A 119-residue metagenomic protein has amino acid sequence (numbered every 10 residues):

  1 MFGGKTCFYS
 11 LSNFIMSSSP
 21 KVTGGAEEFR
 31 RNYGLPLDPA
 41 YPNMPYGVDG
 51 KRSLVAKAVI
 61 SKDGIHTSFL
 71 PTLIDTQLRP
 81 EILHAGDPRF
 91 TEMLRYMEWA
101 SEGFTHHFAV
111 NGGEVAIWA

Functional and structural regions predicted by a protein language model:
M1-G25: Glycine-rich, Lys/Arg-enriched anion-binding loops that position phosphate/diphosphate groups for phosphoryl
T23-A119: A short C-terminal boundary segment appended to hydrolase-like catalytic domains
